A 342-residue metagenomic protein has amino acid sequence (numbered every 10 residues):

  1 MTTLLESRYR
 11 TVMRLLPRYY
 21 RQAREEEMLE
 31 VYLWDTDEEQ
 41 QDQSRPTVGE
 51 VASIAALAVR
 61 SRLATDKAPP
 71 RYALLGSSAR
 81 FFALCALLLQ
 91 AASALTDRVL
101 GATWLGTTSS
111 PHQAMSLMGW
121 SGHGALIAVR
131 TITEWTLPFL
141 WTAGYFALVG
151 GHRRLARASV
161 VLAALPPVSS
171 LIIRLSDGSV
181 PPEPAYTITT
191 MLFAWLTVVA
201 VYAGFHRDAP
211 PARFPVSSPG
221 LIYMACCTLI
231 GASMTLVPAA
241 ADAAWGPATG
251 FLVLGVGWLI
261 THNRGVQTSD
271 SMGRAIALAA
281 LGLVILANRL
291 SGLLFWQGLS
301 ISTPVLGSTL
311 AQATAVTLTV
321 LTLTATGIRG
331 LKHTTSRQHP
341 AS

Functional and structural regions predicted by a protein language model:
M1, T36, Q338-S342: Low-complexity, intrinsically disordered extramembrane tails and loops of integral membrane proteins
M1-T11: Short, charge-enriched, intrinsically disordered boundary segments that mark the beginning of a structured element
R10, E26-E30: Short amphipathic alpha-helical segments
E27, W34-G106: Cytosolic juxtamembrane regions of integral membrane proteins
Y72-S342: Hydrophobic alpha-helical bundles in membrane proteins
